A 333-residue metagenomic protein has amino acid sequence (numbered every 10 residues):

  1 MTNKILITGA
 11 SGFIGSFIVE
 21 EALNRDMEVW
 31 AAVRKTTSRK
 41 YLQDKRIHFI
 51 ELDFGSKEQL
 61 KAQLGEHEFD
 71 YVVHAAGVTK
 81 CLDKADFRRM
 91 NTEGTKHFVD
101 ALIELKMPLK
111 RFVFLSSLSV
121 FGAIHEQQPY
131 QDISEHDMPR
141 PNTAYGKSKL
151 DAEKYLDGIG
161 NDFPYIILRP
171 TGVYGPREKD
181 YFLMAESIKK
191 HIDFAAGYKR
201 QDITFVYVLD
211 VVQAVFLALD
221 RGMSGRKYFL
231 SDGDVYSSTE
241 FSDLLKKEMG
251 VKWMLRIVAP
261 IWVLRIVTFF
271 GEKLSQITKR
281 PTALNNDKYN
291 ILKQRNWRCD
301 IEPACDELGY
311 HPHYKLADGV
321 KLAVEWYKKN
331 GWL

Functional and structural regions predicted by a protein language model:
I5-R25: N-terminal Rossmann NAD(P)H-binding glycine-rich loop of SDR-like oxidoreductase domains
H48-E93, H97, L118, G122-A123: NAD(P)H-binding glycine-rich loop region in Rossmannoid oxidoreductase-like domains and their noncatalytic homologs
K96-A144, I166: Conserved Rossmann-fold NAD(P)-dependent oxidoreductase catalytic core, especially the SDR/UDP-sugar
R140-I166: Active-site Tyr-X1-5-Lys
D151, E178-L183, A196-L219, G225-R226: Substrate-positioning beta->alpha
V208, D243, V267-H311: Conserved C-terminal active-site "lid" loop/helix of NAD(P)H-dependent oxidoreductases that clamps the redox cofactor
A218-L284, A317, K321-V324: Mid/C-terminal beta-alpha module of Rossmann-like enzyme folds, strongest in SDR-family dehydrogenases/epimerases
C299-E307, H311-L333: Amphipathic terminal alpha-helices
